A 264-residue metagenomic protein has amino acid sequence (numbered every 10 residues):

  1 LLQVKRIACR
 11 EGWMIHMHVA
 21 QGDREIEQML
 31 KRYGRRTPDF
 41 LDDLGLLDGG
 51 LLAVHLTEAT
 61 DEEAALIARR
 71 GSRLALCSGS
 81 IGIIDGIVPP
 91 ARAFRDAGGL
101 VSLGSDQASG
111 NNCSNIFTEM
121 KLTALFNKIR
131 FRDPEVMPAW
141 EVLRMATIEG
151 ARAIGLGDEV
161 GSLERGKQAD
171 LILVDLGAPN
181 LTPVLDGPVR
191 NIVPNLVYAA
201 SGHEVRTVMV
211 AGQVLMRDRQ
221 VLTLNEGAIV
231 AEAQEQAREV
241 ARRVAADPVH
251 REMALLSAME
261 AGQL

Functional and structural regions predicted by a protein language model:
L1-R73, I84-V101, T118-K121, D158: Histidine/acidic residue-rich metal-binding segments in metalloenzymes
I7, L44, T123-R130, E149 (+5 more regions): Change "in soluble alpha/beta enzymes" to "in soluble alpha/beta proteins
Q21, S78-G82, Q107-S109: Short, acidic/turn-prone active-site loops that include or flank metal/cofactor- and phosphate-binding residues
T37, D43-G50, R92-N180: His/Asp/Glu-enriched, well-ordered alpha-helical/loop segment that forms or immediately abuts the divalent-metal
L47, A68, R95-D96, E164-K167 (+2 more regions): A structural signal for short secondary-structure junctions
I84-V88, N112-S114, V184: Short, charged, surface-exposed secondary-structure boundary motifs
Q168-L222, V230: C-terminal cap of metal-dependent C-N hydrolases
L222-A231, E235, R242, P248-L264: C-terminal regulatory/interaction regions
